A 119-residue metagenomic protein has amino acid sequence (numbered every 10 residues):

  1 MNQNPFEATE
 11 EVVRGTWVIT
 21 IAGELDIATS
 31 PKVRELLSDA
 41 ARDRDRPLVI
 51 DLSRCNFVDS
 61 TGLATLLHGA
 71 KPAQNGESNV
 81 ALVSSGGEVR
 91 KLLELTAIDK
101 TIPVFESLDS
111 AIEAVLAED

Functional and structural regions predicted by a protein language model:
M1-N4, A117-D119: Short, low-complexity, intrinsically disordered N-terminal peptides in bacterial proteins
N2-T9, L37-S38, D59, I112: Short low-complexity stretches enriched in small and charged residues
N4-E35, R54: STAS-typified acidic loop motif
V13, G87, D109: Residues that form or immediately flank small-molecule/cofactor binding pockets and catalytic motifs
G15, I98-T101, S107: Glycine-centered tight turns that cap/initiate beta-strands
I27-I102: Amphipathic alpha-helical interaction surfaces in cytosolic regulatory modules
V104-D119: A charged, well-structured terminal subsegment
